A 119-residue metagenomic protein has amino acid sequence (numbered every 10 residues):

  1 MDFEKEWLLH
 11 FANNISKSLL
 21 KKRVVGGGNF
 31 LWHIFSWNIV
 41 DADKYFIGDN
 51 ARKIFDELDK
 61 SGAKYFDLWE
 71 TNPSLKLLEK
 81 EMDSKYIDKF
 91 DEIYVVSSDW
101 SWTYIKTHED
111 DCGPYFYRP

Functional and structural regions predicted by a protein language model:
M1-P119: Structured alpha/beta or helical-core interaction and ligand-binding surfaces enriched in interleaved
